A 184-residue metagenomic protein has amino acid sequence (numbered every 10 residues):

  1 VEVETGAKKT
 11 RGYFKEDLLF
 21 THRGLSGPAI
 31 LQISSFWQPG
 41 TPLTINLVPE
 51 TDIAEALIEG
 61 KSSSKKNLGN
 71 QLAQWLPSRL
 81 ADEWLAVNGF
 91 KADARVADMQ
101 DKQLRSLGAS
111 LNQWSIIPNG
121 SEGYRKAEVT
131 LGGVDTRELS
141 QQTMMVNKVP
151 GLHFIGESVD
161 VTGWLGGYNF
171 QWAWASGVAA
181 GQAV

Functional and structural regions predicted by a protein language model:
V1-K102: An anion/pyrophosphate-binding glycine-rich loop and adjacent beta-alpha core in soluble alpha-beta enzymes
E2, L68-Q74, L80, N119-G120 (+3 more regions): Domain-scale detector for complete catalytic domains at protein termini or as standalone homologs
S26-A29, V134-D135, S158, L165-N169: Gly/Ser/Thr-rich beta-alpha loop segments that engage phosphate groups in nucleotides
I33-F36, Q141-Q142, S176: N-terminal low-complexity, intrinsically disordered patches enriched in charged
D52-A54, P118, G177-A179: Short, intrinsically disordered/low-complexity patches at protein termini and at juxtamembrane boundaries
E83-T162: A glycine-rich dinucleotide-binding beta-alpha-beta segment and adjacent secondary-structure elements that constitute
V161-V184: A conserved FAD-binding loop/helix module that cradles the flavin
